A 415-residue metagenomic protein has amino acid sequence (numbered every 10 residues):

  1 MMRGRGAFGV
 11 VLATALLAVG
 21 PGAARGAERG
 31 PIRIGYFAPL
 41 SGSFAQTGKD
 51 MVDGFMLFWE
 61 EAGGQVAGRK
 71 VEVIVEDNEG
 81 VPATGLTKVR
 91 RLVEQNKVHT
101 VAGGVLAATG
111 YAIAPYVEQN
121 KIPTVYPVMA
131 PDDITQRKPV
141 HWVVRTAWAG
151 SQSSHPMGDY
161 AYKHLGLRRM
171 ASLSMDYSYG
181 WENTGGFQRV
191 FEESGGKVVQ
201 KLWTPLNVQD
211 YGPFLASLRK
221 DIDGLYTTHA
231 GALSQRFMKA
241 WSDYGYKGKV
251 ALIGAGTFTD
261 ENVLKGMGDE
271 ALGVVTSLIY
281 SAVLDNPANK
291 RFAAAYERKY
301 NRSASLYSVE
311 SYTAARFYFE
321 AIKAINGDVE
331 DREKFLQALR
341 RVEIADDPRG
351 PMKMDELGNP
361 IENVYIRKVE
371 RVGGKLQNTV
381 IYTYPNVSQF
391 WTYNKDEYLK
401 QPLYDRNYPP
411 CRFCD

Functional and structural regions predicted by a protein language model:
R3, F8-A13, R25-D415: Extracytosolic ligand-binding ectodomains
T14-G22: Hydrophobic h-region of N-terminal signal peptides that target proteins for export in Gram-negative bacteria
